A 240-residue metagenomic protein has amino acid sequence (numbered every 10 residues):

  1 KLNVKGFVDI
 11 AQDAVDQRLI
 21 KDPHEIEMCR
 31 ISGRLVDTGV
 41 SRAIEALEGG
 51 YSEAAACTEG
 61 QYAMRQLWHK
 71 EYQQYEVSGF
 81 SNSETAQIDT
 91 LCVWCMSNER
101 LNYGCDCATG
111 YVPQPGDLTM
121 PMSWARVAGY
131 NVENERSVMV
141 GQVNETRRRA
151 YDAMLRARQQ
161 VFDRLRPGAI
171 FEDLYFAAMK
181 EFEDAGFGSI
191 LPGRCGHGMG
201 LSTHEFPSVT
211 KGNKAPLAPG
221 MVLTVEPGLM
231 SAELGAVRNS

Functional and structural regions predicted by a protein language model:
K1-S240: Active-site neighborhoods and metal-handling regions in enzymes and metal-associated proteins
